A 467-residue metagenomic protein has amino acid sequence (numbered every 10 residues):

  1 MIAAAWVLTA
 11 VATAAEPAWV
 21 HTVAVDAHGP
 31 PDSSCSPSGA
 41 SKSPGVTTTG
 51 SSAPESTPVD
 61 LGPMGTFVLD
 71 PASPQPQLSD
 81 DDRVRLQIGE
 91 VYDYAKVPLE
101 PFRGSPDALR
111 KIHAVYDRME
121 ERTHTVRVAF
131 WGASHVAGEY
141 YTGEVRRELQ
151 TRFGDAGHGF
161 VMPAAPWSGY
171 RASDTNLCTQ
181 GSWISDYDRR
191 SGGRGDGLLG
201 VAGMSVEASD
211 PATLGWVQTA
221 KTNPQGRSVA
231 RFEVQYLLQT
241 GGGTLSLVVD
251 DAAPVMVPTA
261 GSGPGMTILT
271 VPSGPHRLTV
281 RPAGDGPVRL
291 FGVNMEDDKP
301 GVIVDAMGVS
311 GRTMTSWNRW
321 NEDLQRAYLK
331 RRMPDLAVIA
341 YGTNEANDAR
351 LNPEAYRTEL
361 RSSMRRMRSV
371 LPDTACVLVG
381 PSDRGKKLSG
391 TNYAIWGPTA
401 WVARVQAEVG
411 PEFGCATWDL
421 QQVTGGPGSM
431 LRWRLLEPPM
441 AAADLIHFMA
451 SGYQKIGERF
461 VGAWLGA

Functional and structural regions predicted by a protein language model:
M1-E16: Hydrophobic membrane-insertion alpha-helices, especially the h-region of bacterial N-terminal signal peptides
T13, E322, D383-A467: Catalytic His-Asp segment of secreted/periplasmic serine-dependent ester chemistry enzymes
W19-D117, A467: Compositionally biased, proline/threonine/alanine/serine-rich low-complexity intrinsically disordered stretches
G104-R118, W317-L329, T358-R366, A400-A403 (+1 more regions): Alpha-helical scaffolding within the catalytic cores of extracellular/periplasmic polymer-degrading hydrolases
K111, Y140, E144, L324 (+7 more regions): Extracytoplasmic/secreted proteins, especially bacterial periplasmic and envelope-associated proteins
D117, E121, V136, Y140 (+6 more regions): Sec-exported extracytoplasmic/periplasmic mature domains
R127, H135-T358, S362, H447: Conserved SGNH/GDSL esterase-like catalytic core that processes O-acyl groups on lipids and polysaccharides
D335-G342, R361-S369, A375-G380, R384 (+1 more regions): Conserved, well-ordered alpha-helix/loop/beta-strand core segments that scaffold catalytic motifs
